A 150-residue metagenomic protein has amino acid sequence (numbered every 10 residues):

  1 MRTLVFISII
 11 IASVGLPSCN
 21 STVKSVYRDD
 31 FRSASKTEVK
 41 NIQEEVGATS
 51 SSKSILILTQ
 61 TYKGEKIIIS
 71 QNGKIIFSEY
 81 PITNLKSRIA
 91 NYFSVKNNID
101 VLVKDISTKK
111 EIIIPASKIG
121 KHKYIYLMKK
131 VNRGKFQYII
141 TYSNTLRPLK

Functional and structural regions predicted by a protein language model:
M1-V5: Positively charged n-region of N-terminal signal peptides that target proteins for export
S8: Positively charged, glycine-rich low-complexity segments
G15-S18: C-terminal motif of bacterial Sec signal peptides marking the signal peptidase cleavage site
N20-K150: Terminal leader/tail segments of proteins
